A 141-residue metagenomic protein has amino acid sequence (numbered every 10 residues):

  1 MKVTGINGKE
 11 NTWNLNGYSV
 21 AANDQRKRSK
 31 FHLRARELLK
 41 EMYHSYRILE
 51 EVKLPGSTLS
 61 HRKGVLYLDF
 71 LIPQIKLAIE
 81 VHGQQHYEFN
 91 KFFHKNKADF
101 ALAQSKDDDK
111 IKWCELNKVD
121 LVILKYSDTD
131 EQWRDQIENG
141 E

Functional and structural regions predicted by a protein language model:
M1-E141: Nucleic-acid endo/exonuclease domains
